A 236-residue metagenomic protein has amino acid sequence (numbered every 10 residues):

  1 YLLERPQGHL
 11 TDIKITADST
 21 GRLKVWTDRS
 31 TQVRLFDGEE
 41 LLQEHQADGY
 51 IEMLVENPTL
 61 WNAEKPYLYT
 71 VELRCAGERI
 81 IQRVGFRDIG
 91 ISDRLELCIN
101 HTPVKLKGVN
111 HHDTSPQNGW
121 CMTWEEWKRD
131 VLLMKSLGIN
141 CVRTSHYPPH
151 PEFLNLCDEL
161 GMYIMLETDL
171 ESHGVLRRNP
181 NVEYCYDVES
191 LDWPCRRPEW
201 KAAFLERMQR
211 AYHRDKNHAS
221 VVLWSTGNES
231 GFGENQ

Functional and structural regions predicted by a protein language model:
Y1-I164, R207, V222-L223: Secreted/periplasmic carbohydrate-active enzymes, especially glycoside hydrolases
V131-M134, C141-Q236: Substrate-binding/catalytic cleft of secreted carbohydrate-active enzymes, primarily glycoside hydrolases
